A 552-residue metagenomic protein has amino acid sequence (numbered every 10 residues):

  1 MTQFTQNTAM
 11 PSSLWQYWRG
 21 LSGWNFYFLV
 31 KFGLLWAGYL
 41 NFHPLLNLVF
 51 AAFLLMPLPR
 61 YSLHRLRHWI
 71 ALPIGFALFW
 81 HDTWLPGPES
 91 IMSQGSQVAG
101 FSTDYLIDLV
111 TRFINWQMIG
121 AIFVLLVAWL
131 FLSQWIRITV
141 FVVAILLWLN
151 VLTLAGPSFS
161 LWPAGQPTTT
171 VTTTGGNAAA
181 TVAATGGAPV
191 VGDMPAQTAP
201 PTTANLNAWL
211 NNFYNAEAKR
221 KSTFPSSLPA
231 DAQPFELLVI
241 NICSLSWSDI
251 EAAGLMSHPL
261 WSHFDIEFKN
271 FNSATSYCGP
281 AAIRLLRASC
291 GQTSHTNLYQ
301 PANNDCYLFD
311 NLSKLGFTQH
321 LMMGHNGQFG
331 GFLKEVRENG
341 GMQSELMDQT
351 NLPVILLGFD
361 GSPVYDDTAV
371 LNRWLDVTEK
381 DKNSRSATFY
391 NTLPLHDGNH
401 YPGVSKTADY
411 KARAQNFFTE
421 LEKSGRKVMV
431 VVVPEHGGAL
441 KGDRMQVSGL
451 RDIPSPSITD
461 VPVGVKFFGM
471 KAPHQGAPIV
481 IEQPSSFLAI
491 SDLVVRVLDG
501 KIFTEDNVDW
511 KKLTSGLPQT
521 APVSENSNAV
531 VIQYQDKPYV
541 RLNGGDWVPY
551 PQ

Functional and structural regions predicted by a protein language model:
M1-N177, T181: Transmembrane and membrane-interface helices of multi-pass, inner-membrane envelope-modifying transferases
P11, K427, V433-H474: Histidine-centered active-site microenvironments of extracellular/periplasmic hydrolases and transferases
G156-Y401, D460, F487, D492-K512: Active-site-proximal alpha/beta segments of enzymes that process anionic O-linked groups
S294-Y299, G358-S362, G398-T407, T419 (+3 more regions): Active-site rim elements
L312-L315, F417-R426: A structural motif corresponding to the C-terminal end of an alpha-helix and its immediate exit/capping segment
K423, M429-V433, L493-G500: Periplasmic/luminal catalytic loop of GT-C fold multi-pass membrane glycosyltransferases that transfer sugars from
I502-Q552: Phosphate/adenylate-binding glycine loop and adjacent helical scaffold
